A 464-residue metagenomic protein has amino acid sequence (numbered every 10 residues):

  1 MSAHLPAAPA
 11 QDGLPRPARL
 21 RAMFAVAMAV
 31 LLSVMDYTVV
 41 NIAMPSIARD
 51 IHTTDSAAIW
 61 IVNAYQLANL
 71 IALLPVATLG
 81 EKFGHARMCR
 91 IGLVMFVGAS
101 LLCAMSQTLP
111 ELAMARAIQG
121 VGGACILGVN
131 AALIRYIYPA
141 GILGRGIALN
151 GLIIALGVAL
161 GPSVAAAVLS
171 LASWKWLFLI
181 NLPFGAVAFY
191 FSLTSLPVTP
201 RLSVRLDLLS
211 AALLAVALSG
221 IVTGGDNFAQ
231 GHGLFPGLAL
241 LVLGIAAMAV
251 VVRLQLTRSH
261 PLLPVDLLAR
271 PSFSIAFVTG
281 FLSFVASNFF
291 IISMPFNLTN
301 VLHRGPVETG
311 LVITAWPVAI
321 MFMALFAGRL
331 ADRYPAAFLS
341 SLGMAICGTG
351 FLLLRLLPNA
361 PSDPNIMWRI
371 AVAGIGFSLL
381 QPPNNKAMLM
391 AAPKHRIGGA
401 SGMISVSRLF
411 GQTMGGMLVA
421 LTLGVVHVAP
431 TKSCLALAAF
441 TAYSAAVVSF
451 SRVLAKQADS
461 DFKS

Functional and structural regions predicted by a protein language model:
S2-T194, M323-A327, R333-Y334, L342-G348 (+4 more regions): Transmembrane-helix bundle of Major Facilitator Superfamily
G13-P17, T53-S56, R87, Q107 (+6 more regions): Juxtamembrane loop-transmembrane helix junctions in multi-pass integral membrane proteins, especially the extracellular
L20-M35, V40-M44, D55, I61 (+5 more regions): 12-transmembrane solute porter fold
I71, C125, V216-S219, F289 (+1 more regions): Residue-level signal for the membrane-embedded core of alpha-helical transmembrane segments, especially mid-helix
E81, L196-P197, V222-Q230, V252 (+6 more regions): Membrane-water interface at transmembrane helix exits
A104-E111, L193-L196, G225-G231, V252-L256 (+2 more regions): Transmembrane helix-loop junctions and nearby membrane-interface residues
A132-L133, I137, A167, S195 (+5 more regions): A residue-level signal for alpha-helical anchor/packing sites in multi-pass solute transporters
S170-T279, A286, V312, A438-A439: Hydrophobic transmembrane-helix bundles of small-molecule transporters
